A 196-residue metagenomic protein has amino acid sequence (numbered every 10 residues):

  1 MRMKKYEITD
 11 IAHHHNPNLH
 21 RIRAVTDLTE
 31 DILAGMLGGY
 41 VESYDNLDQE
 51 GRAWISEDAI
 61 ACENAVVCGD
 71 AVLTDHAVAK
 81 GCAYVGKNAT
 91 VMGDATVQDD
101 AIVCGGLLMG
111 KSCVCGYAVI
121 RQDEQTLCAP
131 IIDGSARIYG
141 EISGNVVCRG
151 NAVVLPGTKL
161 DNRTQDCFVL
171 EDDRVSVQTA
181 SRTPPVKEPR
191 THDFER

Functional and structural regions predicted by a protein language model:
M1-R52, D58, D70, H76 (+4 more regions): Terminal amphipathic alpha-helical/low-complexity segments used for targeting or macromolecular assembly
D45-L47, A53, A59, A65 (+19 more regions): Residues at the loop-to-beta-strand transition
D99, Q122-D123, G150, T183 (+1 more regions): Positively charged, low-complexity intrinsically disordered regions
